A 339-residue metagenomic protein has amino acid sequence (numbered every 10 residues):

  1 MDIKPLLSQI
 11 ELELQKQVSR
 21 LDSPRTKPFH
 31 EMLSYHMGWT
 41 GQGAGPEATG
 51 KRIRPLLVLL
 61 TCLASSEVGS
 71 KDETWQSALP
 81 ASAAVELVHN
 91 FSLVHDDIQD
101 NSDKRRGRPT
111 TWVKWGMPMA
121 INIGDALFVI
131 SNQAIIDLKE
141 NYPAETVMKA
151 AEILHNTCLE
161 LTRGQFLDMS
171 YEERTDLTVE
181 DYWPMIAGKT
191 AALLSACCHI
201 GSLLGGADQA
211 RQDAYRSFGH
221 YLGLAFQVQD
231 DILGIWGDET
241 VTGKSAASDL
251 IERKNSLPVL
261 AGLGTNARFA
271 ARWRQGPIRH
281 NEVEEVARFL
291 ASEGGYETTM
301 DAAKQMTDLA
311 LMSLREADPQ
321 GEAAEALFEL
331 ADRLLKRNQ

Functional and structural regions predicted by a protein language model:
M1-V85, V94, I98-V113, Q165-M169 (+3 more regions): Conserved N-terminal diphosphate/IPP-binding helix and adjacent helical/loop segment of trans-prenyltransferase domains
S19-F29, G45-R52, I121-N122, K139-W236 (+1 more regions): All-alpha helical catalytic cores of prenyl diphosphate-utilizing isoprenoid enzymes
E31-A84, E180-L222, P258-L260, G264 (+1 more regions): Alpha-helical phosphate/pyrophosphate-handling elements in metalloenzyme active cores
M32-H36, N101, I153-T157, F218 (+3 more regions): Short acidic/histidine-centered micro-motifs embedded in hydrophobic/aromatic stretches that mark compact functional
A84-V85, F91-S92, L222-F226: Active-site alpha-helix of zinc metalloproteases
D97, A134-I135: Glycine-rich phosphate-binding loops that contact phosphosugars or nucleotide phosphates
R105-A126, T175-T190, D213-S217, E239-N266 (+2 more regions): Divalent-cation-assisted or electrostatically stabilized phosphate/pyrophosphate-binding catalytic cores
